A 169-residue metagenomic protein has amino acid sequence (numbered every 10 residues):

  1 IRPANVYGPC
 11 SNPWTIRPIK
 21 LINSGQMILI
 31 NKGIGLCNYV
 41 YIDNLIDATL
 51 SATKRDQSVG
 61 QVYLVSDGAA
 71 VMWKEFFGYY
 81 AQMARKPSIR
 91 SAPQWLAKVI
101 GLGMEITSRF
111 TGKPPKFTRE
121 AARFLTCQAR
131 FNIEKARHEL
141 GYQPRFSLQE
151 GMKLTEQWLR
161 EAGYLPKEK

Functional and structural regions predicted by a protein language model:
I1-P9: Conserved beta-loop-beta element that borders a ligand/cofactor-binding pocket
G8, I30-G35, Y63-A70, A81-A84 (+2 more regions): Glycine-rich Rossmann NAD(P)(H)-binding loop
S11-R17, N31-T53, G60-L64: Substrate-positioning beta->alpha
I19-I30, K113-K116, E134: A short C-terminal helix-loop "cap" of Rossmann-like NAD(P)-dependent dehydrogenase/epimerase domains
C37-D43, V71, F131, F146: Residue-level signal for the nucleotide or nucleotide-sugar donor/cofactor binding architecture
S51-K116, I133, Q149, K153-E156 (+1 more regions): Mid/C-terminal beta-alpha module of Rossmann-like enzyme folds, strongest in SDR-family dehydrogenases/epimerases
F117-I133: Active-site loop of classical SDR/Rossmann-like NAD(P)-dependent oxidoreductases, centered on the catalytic Tyr-X3-Lys
